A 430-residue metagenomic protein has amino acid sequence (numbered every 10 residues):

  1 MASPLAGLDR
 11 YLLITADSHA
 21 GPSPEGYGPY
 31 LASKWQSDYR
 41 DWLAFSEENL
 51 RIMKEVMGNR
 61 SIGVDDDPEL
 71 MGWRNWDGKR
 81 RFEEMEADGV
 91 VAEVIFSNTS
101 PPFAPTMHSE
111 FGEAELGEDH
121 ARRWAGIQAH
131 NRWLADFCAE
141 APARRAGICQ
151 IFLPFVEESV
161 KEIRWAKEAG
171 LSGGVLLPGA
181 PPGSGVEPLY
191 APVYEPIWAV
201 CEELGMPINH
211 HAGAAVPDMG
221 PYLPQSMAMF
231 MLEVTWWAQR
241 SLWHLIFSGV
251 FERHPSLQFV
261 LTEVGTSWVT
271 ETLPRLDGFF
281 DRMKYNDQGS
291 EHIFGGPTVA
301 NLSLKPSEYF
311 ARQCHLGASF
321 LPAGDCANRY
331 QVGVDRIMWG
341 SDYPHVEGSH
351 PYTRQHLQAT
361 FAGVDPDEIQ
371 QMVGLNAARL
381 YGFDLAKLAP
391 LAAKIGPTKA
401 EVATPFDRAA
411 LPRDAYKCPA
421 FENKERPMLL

Functional and structural regions predicted by a protein language model:
A2-I14, E25-A92, A125, R132-A139 (+8 more regions): Mid-to-C-terminal alpha-helical segments outside catalytic/metal-binding sites
S3-P4, R122-R123, C138, P142-R144 (+5 more regions): Catalytic pocket-lining loop regions of alpha/beta-barrel enzymes, especially the amidohydrolase/enolase/GH5 lineages
L13, D65-E69, E83-H108, R144-Q150 (+1 more regions): Divalent metal-dependent hydrolysis catalytic cores, especially in the metallo-beta-lactamase
I14-G21, I208-G213: Histidine-centered catalytic micro-motifs
H19, E93, H211, E263 (+1 more regions): Histidine-centered active-site/metal-ligand motif
P24, G28-G72, E110-H120, V216-V234 (+1 more regions): Active-site gating loops and adjacent loop-to-helix segments of metal-dependent hydrolytic enzymes
F96-P101, A212-D218, Y343-H345: Short glycine-enriched loops at secondary-structure junctions
A104, E113, H120-R132: Well-ordered mid-protein domain cores that form the structural environment of catalytic cofactors
